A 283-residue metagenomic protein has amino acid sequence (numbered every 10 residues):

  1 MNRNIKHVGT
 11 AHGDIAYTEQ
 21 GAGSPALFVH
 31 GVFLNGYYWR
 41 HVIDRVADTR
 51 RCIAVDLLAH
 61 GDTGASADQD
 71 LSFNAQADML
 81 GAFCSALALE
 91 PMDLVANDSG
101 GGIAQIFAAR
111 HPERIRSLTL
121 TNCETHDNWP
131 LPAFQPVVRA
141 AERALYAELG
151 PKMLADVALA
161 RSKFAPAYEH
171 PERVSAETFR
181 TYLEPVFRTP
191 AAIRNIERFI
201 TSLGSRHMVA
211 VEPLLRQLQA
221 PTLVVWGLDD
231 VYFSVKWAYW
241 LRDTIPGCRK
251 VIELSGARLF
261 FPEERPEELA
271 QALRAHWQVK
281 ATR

Functional and structural regions predicted by a protein language model:
N2, G13-I15, I53, H60-V95 (+4 more regions): Flexible "cap/lid" subdomain of the alpha/beta-hydrolase fold that forms the substrate-access gate
K6-T10: Short acidic-hydrophobic surface loop/beta-edge motif
A11, Q20, L254-G256: Conserved beta-strand termini and adjacent loop/short-helix elements that scaffold enzyme active sites in alpha/beta
T18-D62: Conserved HGGG/HGGXW glycine-rich cap/lid loop of the alpha/beta-hydrolase fold
A257-P266, A270: Catalytic histidine-centered segment of alpha/beta-hydrolase-like enzymes
